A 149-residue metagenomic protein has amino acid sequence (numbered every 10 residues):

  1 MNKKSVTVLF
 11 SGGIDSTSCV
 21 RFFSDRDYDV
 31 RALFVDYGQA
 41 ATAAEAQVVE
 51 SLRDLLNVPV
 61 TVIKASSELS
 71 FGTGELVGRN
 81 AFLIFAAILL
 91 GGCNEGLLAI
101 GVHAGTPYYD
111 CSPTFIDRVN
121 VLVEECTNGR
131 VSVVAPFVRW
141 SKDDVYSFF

Functional and structural regions predicted by a protein language model:
M1-F148: ATP-dependent adenylation/nucleotidyltransferase module used to activate substrates
